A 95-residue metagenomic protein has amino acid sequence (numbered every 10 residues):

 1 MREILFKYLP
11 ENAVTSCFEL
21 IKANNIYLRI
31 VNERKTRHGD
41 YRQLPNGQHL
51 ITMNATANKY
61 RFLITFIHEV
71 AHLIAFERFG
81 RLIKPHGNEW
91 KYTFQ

Functional and structural regions predicted by a protein language model:
M1-I64, L73-Q95: Active-site-proximal or metal-binding-adjacent scaffold patches in catalytic folds
E69: Walker B catalytic acidic pair
